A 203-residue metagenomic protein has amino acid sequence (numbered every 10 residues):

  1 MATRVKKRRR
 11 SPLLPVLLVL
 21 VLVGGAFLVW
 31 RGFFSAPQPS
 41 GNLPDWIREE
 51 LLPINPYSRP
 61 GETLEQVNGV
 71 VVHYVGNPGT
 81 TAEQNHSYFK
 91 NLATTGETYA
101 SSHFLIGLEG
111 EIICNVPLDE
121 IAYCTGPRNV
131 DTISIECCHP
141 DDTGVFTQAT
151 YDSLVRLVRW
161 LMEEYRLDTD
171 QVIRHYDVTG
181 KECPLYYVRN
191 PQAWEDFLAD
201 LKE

Functional and structural regions predicted by a protein language model:
A2, K6-L18, W30-E49, P140-E203: Basic/polar, cationic surfaces and motifs that engage anionic cell-wall and phosphate/carboxylate ligands
A2-T125: N-terminal catalytic cores of peptidoglycan-degrading enzymes
E62-L64, G96-E97, Y123-P127, D142-S153 (+1 more regions): Extracytoplasmic/periplasmic, Sec-exported soluble proteins
V71, S134-E136, I173: Soluble periplasmic/extracytoplasmic beta-strand elements of cell-envelope proteins
G76, R128, I133-D142: Cell-envelope and extracellular/periplasmic
C114, C124, C137-C138, C183: Generic recognition of cysteine residues
